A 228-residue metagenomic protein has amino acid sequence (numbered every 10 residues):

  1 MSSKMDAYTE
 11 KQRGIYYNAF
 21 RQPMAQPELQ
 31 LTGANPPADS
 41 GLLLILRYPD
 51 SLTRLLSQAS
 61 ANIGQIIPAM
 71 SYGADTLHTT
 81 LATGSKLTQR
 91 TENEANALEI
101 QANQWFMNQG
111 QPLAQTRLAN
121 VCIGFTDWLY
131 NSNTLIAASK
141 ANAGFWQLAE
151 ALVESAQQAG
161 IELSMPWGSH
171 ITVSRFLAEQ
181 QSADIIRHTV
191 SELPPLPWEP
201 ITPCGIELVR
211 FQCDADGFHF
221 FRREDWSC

Functional and structural regions predicted by a protein language model:
M1-C228: Histidine-dependent nucleotide/RNA phosphoesterase domain, centered on the 2H-phosphoesterase fold with its duplicated
